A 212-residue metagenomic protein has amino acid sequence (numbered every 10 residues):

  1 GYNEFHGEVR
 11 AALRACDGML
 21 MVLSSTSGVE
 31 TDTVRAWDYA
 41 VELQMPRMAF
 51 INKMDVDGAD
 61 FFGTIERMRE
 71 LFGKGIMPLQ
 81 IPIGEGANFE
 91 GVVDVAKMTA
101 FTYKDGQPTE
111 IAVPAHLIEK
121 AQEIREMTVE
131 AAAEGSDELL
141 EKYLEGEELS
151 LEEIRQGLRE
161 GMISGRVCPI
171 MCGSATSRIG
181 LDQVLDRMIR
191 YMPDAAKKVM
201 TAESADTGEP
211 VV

Functional and structural regions predicted by a protein language model:
G1-V212: Structural and coupling elements of P-loop NTPases
